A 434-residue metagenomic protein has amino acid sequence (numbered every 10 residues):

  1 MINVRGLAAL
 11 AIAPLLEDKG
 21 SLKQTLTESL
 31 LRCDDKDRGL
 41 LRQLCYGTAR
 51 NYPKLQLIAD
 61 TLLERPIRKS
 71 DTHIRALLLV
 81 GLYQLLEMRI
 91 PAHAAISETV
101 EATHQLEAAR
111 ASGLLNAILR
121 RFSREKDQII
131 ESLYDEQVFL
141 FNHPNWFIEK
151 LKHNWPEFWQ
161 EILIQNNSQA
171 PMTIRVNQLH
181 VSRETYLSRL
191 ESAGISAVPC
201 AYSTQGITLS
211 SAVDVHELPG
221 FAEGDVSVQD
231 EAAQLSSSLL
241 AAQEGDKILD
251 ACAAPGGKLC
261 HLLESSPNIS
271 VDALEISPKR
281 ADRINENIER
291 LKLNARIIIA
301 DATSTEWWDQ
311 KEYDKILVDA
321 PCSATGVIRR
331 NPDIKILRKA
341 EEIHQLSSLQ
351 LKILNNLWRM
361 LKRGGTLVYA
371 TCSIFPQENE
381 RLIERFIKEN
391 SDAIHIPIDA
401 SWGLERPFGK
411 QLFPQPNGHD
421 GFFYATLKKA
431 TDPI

Functional and structural regions predicted by a protein language model:
M1-I434: S-adenosylmethionine
